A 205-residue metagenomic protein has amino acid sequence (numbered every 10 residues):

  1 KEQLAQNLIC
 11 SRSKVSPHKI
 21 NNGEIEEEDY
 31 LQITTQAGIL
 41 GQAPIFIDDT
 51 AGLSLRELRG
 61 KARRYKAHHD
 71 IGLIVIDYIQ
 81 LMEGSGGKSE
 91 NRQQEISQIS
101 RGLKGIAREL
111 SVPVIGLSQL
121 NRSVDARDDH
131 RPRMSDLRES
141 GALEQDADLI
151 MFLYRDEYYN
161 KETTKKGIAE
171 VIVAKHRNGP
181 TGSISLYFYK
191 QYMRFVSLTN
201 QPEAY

Functional and structural regions predicted by a protein language model:
K1-D70, G84, I184-Y187: Cytosolic-facing regulatory segments adjacent to core modules
E2, L81-E83, N121-D125: Short, active-site-adjacent cap segments at secondary-structure transitions
Q3, Q32, Q36-I39, F46-D49 (+5 more regions): Conserved phosphate-chemistry cores used by DNA topoisomerases
I20, E28, S54-I71, R101-S111 (+1 more regions): C-terminal regions of RecA-like/P-loop NTPase motor modules
I25, Y78-I79, Q119-L120, R155-D156: Short, ordered loop/turn segments at secondary-structure junctions
A43-D49, K88-S89, L120-D128: Short, basic, glycine/proline-bearing loop/turn elements
I47, D77, I115, D148 (+1 more regions): Residue-level signature of catalytic and energy-coupling elements of molecular machines, predominantly ATP/GTP-dependent
I71-G116: Helical hairpin unit composed of two closely spaced alpha helices linked by a short loop
